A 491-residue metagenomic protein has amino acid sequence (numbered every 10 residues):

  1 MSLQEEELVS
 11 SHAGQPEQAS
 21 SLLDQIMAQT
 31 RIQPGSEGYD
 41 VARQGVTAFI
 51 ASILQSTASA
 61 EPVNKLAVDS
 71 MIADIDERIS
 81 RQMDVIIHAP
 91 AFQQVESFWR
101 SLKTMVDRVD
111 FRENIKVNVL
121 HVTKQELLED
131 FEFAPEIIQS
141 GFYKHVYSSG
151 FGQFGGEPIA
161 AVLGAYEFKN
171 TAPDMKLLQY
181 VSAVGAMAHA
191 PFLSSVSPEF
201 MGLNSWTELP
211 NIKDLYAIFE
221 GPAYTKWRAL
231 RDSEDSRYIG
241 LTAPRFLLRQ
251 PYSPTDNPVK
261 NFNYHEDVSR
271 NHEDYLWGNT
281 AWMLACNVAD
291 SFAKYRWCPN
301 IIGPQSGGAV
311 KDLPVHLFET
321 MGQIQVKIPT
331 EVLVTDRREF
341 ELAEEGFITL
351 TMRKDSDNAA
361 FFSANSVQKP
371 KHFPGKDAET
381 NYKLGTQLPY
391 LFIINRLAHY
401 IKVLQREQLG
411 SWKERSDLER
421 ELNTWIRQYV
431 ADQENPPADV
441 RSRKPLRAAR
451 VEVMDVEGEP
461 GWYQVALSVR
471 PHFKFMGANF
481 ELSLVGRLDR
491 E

Functional and structural regions predicted by a protein language model:
M1-Q125, E132: N-terminal-proximal low-complexity accessory segments that begin disordered and transition into the first
F49, R78, Q82, F98-M105 (+4 more regions): Generic, well-ordered alpha-helical scaffold segments in large soluble proteins
P90-S97, I115, G202-L203, P436-R443: Short, glycine/acidic-rich hinge or "gate" loops at secondary-structure transitions that mediate conformational
S97-N170: Long, charge-patterned amphipathic interaction tracts in eukaryotic proteins
F151-P329: Extended, regular secondary-structure scaffolds
N263-E421: Long, contiguous, structured domain-core segments that constitute the functional module of a protein
D417-S442: Short, hydrophobic/π-rich interface segment
R450-E491: C-terminal edge-of-domain segments
